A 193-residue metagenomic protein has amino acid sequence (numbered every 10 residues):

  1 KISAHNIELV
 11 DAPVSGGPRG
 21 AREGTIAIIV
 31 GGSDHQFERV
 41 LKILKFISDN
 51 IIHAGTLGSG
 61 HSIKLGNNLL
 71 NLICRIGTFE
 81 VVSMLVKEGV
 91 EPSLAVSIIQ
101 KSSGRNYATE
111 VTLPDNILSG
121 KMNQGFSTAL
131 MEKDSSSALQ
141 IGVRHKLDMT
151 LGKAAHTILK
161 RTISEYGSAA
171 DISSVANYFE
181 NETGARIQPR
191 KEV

Functional and structural regions predicted by a protein language model:
K1-L72: Rossmann-fold dinucleotide-binding core
K45, P189-V193: ATP-dependent carboxylate/acyl-activation modules
S59-E182: Helical "substrate-binding/catalytic lid" subdomain of Rossmann-like NAD(P)-dependent dehydrogenases/reductases
